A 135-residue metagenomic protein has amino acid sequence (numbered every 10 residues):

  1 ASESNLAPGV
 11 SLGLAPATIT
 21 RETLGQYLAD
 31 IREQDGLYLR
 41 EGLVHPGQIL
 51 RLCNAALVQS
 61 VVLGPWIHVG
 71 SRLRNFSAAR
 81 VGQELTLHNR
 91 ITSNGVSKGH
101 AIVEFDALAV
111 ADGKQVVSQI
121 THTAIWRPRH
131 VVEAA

Functional and structural regions predicted by a protein language model:
A1-G70, V131-A135: Hot-dog-fold acyl-thioester-processing enzymes
A1-L6, A78-A135: HotDog/MaoC-like acyl-thioester-processing domains
L37-R40, N75, G95: Short helix-to-loop capping/linker segments positioned immediately adjacent to catalytic or ligand/cofactor-binding
I67, F76-A79: Long amphipathic N-terminal alpha/beta scaffold segment
H68-R72, T121-T123: A beta-strand/beta-hairpin structural motif
G70-L73, F105-A107: Hydrophobic/aromatic beta-strand elements that line small-molecule binding cavities or substrate pockets in beta-rich
